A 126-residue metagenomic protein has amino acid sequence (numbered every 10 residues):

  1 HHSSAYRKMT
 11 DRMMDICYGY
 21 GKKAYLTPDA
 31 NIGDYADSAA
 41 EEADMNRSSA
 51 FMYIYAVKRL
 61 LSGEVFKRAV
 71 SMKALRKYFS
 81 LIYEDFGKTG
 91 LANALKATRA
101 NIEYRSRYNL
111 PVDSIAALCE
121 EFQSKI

Functional and structural regions predicted by a protein language model:
A5-G33, S62: Short, amphipathic alpha-helical "recognition" segments used to contact nucleic acids or chromatin
R12, I16, Y20, A74-L81 (+2 more regions): Charge-rich, solvent-exposed alpha-helical interaction surfaces
I32-E41, V57: General secondary-structure propensity
D37-M52: Short, basic interhelical loop/turn and adjoining N-cap of the next helix at nucleic-acid- or acidic-partner-contacting
M45-N46, G63-K67, F86-T89: Short acidic, glycine/proline-enriched loop segments that cap or flank alpha-helices
I54, K58-L61: DNA major-groove recognition helix of helix-turn-helix
S62-S80: Short Lys/Arg-enriched helix C-cap and helix-to-coil transition segments that create basic nucleic-acid-contact patches
F86-I126: Helix-turn-helix/homeodomain-like alpha-helical modules used for DNA recognition and transcription-factor dimerization
